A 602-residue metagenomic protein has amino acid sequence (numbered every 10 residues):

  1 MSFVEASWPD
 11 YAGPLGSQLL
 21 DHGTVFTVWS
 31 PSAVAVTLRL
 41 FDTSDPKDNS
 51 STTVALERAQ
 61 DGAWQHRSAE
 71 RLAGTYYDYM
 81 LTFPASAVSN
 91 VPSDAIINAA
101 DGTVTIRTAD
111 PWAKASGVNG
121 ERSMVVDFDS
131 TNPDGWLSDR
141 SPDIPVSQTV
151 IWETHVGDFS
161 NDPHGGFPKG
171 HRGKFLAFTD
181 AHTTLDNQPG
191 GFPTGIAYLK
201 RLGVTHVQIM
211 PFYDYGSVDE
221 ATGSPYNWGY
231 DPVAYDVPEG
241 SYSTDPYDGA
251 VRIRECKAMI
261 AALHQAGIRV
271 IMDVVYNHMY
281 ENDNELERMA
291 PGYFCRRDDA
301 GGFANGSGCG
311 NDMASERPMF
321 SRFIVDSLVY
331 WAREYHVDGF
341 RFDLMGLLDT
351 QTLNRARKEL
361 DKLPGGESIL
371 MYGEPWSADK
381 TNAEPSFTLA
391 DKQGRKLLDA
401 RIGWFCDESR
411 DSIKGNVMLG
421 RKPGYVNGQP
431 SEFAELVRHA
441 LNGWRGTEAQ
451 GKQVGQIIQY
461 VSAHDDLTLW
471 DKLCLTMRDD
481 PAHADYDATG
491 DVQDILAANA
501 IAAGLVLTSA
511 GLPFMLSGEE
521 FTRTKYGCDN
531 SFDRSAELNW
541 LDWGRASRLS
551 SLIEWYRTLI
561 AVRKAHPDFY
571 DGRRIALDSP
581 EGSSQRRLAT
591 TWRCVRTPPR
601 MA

Functional and structural regions predicted by a protein language model:
M1-D21, A59-G173, A177-D180: The feature marks proteins involved in alpha-glucan
W8-Y11, G511-C528, A546-A602: Glycan-recognition and catalytic regions of carbohydrate-active enzymes
H22-F26: Structural beta-strand segments of beta-rich domains
W29-A35, D465: Short proline/glycine-enriched turn/loop motifs at strand-loop junctions of beta-rich domains
V150-W152, V207-I209, V270-M272, F340 (+3 more regions): Hydrophobic faces of well-ordered beta-strands that scaffold small-molecule active sites in alpha/beta enzyme cores
G157-Y335, R341-P364, I369-L370, T381-N382: Substrate-binding/active-site clefts of carbohydrate-active enzymes
H164-N187, K472-V492, S535-E537: A solvent-exposed, charged loop/short amphipathic helix patch at secondary-structure junctions
R357-S517, F521-T522, N530-F532, P567-Y570 (+3 more regions): Conserved alpha/beta catalytic core and glycan-binding cleft of carbohydrate-active enzymes
